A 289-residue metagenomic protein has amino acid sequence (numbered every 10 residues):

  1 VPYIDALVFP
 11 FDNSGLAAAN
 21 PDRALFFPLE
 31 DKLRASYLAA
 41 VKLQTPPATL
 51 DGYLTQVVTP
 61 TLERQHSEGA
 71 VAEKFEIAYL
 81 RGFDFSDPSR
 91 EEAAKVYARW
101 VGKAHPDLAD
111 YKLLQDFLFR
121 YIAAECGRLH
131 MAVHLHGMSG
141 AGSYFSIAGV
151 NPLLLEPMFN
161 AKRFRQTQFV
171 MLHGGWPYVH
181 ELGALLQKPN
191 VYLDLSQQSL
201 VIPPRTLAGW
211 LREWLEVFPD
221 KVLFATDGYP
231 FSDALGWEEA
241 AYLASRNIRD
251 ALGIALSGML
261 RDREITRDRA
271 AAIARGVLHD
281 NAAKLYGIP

Functional and structural regions predicted by a protein language model:
V1-F11, A19-K32, V71-A78: Divalent metal-dependent hydrolysis catalytic cores, especially in the metallo-beta-lactamase
P2-L7, A78, M138-G140, G174-G175 (+2 more regions): An acidic- and aromatic-residue-enriched active-site/binding cleft used to recognize and process polar
N13-G15, S36, D84-S86, E92 (+2 more regions): Short conserved micro-motifs at the rims of enzyme active sites and ligand-binding pockets
L16-N20, A40-K42, A208-R212, P289: Short, surface-exposed amphipathic charged segments that create phosphate/polyanion-binding patches used for binding
A19-P46, S86-L108, I248-L256: Active-site gating loops and adjacent loop-to-helix segments of metal-dependent hydrolytic enzymes
A39-A48, Y192-S199: Short, basic, glycine/proline-bearing loop/turn elements
T49-F75, G82-V191, R205-L223: Histidine/acidic residue-rich metal-binding segments in metalloenzymes
V150-L154, N160-P289: H/E-rich (His + Asp/Glu) clusters that bind or coordinate divalent metals
